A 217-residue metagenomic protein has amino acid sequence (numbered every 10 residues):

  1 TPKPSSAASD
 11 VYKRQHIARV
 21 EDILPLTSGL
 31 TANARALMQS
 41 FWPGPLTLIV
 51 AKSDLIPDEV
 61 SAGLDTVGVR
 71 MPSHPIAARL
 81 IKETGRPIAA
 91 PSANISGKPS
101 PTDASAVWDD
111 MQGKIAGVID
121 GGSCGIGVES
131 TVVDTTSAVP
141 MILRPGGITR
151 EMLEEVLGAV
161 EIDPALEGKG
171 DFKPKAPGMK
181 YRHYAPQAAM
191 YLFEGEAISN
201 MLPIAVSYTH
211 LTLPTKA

Functional and structural regions predicted by a protein language model:
T1-A8, Y12, H210-A217: Single conserved hydrophobic/aromatic residue that forms the stacking wall/gate of nucleotide- or nucleobase-binding
S5-A51: A phosphate-binding glycine/aspartate-rich beta-alpha loop in the early core of alpha/beta enzymes
D10, N33, W42-L46, L55-I56 (+7 more regions): Short coil/turn connectors at secondary-structure junctions
Q15, L48, I81, S92 (+3 more regions): Residue-level signal for inorganic ion chemistry
K52-P99, D103: Intrinsically disordered, low-complexity linker/loop segments enriched in Gly/Pro and charged/polar residues
R70, A89-E161: Internal gly/pro-rich beta-alpha loop/helix module that stabilizes soluble enzyme cofactors or their anionic handles
D163-K180: Long, charged amphipathic helices and adjacent flexible linkers at domain junctions
G178-L211: A C-terminal functional module that forms or caps the active site or interfaces directly with catalytic machinery
